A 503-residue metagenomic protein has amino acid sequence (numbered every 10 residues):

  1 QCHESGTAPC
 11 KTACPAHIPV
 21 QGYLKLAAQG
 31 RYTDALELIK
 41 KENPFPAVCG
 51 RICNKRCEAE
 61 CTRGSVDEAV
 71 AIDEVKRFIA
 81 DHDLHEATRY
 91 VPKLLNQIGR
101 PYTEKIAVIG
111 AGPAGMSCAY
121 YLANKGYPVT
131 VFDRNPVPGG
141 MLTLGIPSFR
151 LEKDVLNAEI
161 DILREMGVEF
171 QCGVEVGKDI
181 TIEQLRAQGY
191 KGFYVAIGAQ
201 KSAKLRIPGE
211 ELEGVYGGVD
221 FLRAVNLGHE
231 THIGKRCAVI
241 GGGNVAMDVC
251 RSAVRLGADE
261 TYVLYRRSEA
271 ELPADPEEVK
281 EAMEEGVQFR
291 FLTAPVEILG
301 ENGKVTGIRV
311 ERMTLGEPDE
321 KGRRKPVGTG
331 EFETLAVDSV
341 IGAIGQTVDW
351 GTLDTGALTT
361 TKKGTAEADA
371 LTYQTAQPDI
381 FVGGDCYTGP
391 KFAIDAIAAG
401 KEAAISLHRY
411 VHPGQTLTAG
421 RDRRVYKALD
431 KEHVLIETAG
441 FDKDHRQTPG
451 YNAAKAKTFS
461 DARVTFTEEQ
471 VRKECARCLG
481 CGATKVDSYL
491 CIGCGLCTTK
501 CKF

Functional and structural regions predicted by a protein language model:
Q1-P9, D34-K55, V91-A107, A114 (+6 more regions): Ferredoxin-like iron-sulfur electron-transfer modules
Q1-Q29, G50-I79, T130, R134-V137 (+2 more regions): Iron-sulfur cluster-binding cysteine motifs and their immediate structural context in ferredoxin-like electron-transfer
I79-R100, A158-K178, S202-L256, T360-A376: Glycine-rich dinucleotide-binding loop and its adjacent helix/turn
R100-I109, N157-I207, E297-R309, T314-E317 (+2 more regions): Feature captures the FAD/FMN-dependent oxidoreductase FAD-binding
E104-T130, A246-V254: N-terminal Rossmann-like FAD-binding beta1-loop-alpha1 element of flavoenzymes
V131, N135-F170, V225, C250-E297 (+1 more regions): Rossmann-like dinucleotide-binding cores of NAD(P)H-dependent redox enzymes
E211-K235, I298, P318-P390: FAD-site-proximal beta/loop scaffold in flavoenzymes
V249, C386-G414: A conserved FAD-binding loop/helix module that cradles the flavin
